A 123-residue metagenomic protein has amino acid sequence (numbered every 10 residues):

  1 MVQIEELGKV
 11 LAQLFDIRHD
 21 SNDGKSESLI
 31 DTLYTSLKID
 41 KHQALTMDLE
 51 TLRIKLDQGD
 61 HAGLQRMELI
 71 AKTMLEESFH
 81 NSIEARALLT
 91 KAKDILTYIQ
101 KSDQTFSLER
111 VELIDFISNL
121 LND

Functional and structural regions predicted by a protein language model:
M1-L64, D94-Y98, N119-D123: N-terminal alpha-helical interaction modules that lie
E5, V10, L69-E76, E112-L120: "A position-specific structural signal for the A-helix of alpha-solenoid helical repeats
I17-S26, E77-L88: Short coil/turn connectors between adjacent alpha-helices in alpha-solenoid helical repeat scaffolds
H61-A85: Mid-chain, well-packed structural core segment of small domains
N81-D123: Amphipathic alpha-helical binding modules
